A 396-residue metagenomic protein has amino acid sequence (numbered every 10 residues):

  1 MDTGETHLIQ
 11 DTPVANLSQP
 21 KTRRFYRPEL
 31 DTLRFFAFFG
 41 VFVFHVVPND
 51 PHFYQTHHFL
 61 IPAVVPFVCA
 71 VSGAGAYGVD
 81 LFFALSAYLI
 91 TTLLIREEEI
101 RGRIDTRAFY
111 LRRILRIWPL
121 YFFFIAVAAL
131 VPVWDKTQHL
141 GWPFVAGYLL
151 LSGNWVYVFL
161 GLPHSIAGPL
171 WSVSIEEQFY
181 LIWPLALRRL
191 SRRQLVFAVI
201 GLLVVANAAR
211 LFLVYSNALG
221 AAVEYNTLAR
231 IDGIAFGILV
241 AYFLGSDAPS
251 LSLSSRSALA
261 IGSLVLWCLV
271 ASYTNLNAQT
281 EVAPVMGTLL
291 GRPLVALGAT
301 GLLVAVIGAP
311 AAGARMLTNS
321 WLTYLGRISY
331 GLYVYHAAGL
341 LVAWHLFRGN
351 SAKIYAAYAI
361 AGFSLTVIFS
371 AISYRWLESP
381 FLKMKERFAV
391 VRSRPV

Functional and structural regions predicted by a protein language model:
F25-P28, F67-V79, T137-H139, P143-F144 (+3 more regions): Interfacial loop-to-helix transition and helix-capping segments at the boundaries of transmembrane helices
P28-R96, W118-L120, L150-G153, Y157 (+5 more regions): Functionally critical transmembrane alpha-helices in membrane proteins and complexes, commonly lining
L30-L33, A76-V79, L85, L94-V131 (+12 more regions): Transmembrane alpha-helical segments and their boundary/interface "anchor" motifs in multi-pass integral membrane
F39-V46, L130, S152-V156, L202-F212 (+2 more regions): Aromatic-anchored segments of alpha-helical transmembrane domains
G40-D50, A87-T92, A126-L130, F179-R192 (+2 more regions): Membrane-interfacial alpha-helical segments at the cytosolic side of multi-pass membrane proteins
D50, A76, I234, L239 (+1 more regions): Alpha-helical transmembrane segments of multi-pass integral membrane proteins
T91-E98, L130-W134, L187-R192, V240-P249 (+4 more regions): Structural signal for the C-terminal ends of transmembrane alpha-helices and the immediately following loop
R103, E177-V205, V214, A241-A260: Solvent-exposed interhelical
